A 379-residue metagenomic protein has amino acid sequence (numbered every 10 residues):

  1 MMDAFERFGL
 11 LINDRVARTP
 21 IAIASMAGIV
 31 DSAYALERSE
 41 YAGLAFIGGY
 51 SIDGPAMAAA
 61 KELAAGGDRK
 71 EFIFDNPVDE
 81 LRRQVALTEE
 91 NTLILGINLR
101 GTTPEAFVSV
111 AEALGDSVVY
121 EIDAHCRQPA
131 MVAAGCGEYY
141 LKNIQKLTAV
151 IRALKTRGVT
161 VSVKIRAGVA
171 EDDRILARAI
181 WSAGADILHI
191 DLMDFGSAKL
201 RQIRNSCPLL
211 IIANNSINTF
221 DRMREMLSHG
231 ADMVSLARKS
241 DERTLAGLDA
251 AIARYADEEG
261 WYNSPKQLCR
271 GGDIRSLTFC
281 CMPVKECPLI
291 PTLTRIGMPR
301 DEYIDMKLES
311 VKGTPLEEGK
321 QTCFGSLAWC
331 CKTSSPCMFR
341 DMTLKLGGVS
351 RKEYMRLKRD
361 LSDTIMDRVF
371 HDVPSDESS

Functional and structural regions predicted by a protein language model:
D3-E6, A56-A59, V78-Q84, P104-A106 (+5 more regions): Active-site-adjacent beta->alpha loops and helix N-cap segments on the catalytic face of soluble alpha/beta enzymes
D3-L11, G28-L93: Glycine-rich, positively charged N-terminal anion/phosphate-binding segment
R15-I23, E90-I97, K155-R166, R204-S216: Short beta-strand/loop segments at the ligand-binding rim of alpha/beta enzyme cores
S25, L268-S379: C-terminal extensions of enzymes
D31-S39, P104-D116, V169-S182, S206-C207 (+2 more regions): Catalytic cores of alpha/beta
A45-P55, V119-A130, D186-S197, H229-A251: Glycine-rich phosphate-binding active-site loops on the catalytic face of alpha/beta enzymes
A56-D68, V132, L200-S206, K239-S264 (+2 more regions): C-terminal helical cap(s) of enzyme catalytic domains, especially alpha/beta-barrels
F72-N76, N98, Y120-H125, G137-K146 (+4 more regions): Catalytic beta/alpha-barrel core
